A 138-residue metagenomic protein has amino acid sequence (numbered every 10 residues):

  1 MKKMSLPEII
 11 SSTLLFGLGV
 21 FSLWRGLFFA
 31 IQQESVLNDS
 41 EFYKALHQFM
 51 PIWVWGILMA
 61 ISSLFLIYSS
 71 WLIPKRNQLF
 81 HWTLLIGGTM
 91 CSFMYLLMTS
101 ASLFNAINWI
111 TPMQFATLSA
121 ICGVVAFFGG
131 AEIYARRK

Functional and structural regions predicted by a protein language model:
M1-S22: Cytosolic juxtamembrane helix and N-cap/initiation of the first transmembrane helix
S11-L14, L18, W55-S62, L84-M94 (+1 more regions): Hydrophobic alpha-helical transmembrane segments of polytopic
L18-I57: Hydrophobic transmembrane helix segments
E41-H47, F80-T83, I107-L118: Non-cytosolic membrane-interface motifs at loop->transmembrane helix junctions
M59-I73: Canonical alpha-helical transmembrane segments
S70-M90: Loop-to-transmembrane helix junctions at the membrane interface
Y95-T117, Y134: Membrane-helix boundary connector in multi-pass membrane proteins
I121-K138: Membrane-water interface at the C-terminal end of transmembrane alpha helices
